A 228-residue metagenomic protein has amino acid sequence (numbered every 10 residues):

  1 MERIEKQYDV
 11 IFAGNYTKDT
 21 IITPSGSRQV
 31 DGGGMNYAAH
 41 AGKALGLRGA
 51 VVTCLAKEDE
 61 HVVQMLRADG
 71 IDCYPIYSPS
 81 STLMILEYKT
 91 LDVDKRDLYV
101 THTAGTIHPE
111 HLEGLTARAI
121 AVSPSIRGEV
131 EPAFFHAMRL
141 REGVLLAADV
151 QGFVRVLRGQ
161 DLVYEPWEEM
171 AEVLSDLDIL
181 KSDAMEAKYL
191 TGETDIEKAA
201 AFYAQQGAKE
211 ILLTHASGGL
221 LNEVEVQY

Functional and structural regions predicted by a protein language model:
R3-Y8, K18-Q29, A44-P124, G128 (+1 more regions): Conserved N-terminal subdomain of the carbohydrate kinase-like
I11, L146-A147, L212: Structural detector of well-ordered beta-strand residues that form the stable sheet scaffold of enzyme domains
G14-Y16: Active-site metal-binding loops of divalent metal-dependent hydrolases
K18, Q151-L157: A short, histidine- and acid-enriched strand-loop-helix "catalytic/donor-clamping" loop that lines the nucleotide-sugar
R28-H40: Short catalytic helix/loop segments, enriched in acidic residues and glycine and frequently bearing histidine
V51-L55, A147-V150, K181-A184: Short internal beta-strands
R141, R155-Y228: Conserved phosphate/ATP/ADP-binding segment of small-molecule kinases
